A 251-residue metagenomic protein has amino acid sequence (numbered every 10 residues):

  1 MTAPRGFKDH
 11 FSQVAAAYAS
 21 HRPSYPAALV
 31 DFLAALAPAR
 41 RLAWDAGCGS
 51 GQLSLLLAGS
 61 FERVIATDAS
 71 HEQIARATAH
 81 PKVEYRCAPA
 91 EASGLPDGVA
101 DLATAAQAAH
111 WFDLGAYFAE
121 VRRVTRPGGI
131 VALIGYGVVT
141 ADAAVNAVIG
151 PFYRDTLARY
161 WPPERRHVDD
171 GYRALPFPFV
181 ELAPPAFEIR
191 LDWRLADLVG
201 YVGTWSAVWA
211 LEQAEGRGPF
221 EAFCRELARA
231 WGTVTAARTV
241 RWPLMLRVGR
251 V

Functional and structural regions predicted by a protein language model:
M1-Q13: N-terminal, positively charged/glycine-rich alpha-helical extensions of SAM-dependent methyltransferases
P23-R41: Conserved alpha-helix/loop element of class I SAM-dependent methyltransferases that forms part of the SAM/SAH-binding
W44, S50-A92: Class I SAM-dependent methyltransferase SAM/SAH-binding core
E91-L102: A short acidic, Gly/Pro-enriched loop at the edge of an enzyme's catalytic core that lines a small-molecule cofactor
Q107: Short catalytic micro-motifs in class I SAM-dependent methyltransferases
F112-E120: A short, conserved alpha-helix within the catalytic core of class I
R122, R126-D192: Conserved catalytic/acceptor-binding region of the Class I
D170-V251: Conserved Class I S-adenosyl-L-methionine
